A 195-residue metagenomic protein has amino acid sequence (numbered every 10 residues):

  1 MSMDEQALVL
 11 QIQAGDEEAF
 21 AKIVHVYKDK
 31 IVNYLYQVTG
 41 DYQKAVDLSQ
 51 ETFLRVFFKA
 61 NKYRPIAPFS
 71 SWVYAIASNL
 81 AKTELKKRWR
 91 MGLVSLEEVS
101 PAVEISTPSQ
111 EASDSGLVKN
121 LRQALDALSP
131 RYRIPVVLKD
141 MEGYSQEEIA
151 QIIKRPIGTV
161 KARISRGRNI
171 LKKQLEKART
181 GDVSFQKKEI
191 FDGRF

Functional and structural regions predicted by a protein language model:
S2, Q11, L93, N120-Q123 (+2 more regions): C-terminal edge and immediately downstream basic/flexible tail or linker adjoining helix-turn-helix-like DNA-binding
S2-E5, M91-L117, S145, E189-G193: Internal acidic/polar
Q13-A14, F53-P68, R88: Sigma70-family region 2
Q13-K22, V32-E51, I157: Short, charged helix-capping/linker segments at alpha-helix termini
V24-Y42, K59, L125, K177: Amphipathic, Lys/Arg- and hydrophobic-enriched alpha-helical face
N33, D47-L54, A67-N79: Structural recognition of an alpha-helix C-terminal capping motif at a helix-to-coil junction
N61-P65, A75-S95: Arg/Lys-rich amphipathic alpha helix in sigma70-family domain 2
Q123-I134, L138-T159, K173: Helix-turn-helix DNA-binding module
